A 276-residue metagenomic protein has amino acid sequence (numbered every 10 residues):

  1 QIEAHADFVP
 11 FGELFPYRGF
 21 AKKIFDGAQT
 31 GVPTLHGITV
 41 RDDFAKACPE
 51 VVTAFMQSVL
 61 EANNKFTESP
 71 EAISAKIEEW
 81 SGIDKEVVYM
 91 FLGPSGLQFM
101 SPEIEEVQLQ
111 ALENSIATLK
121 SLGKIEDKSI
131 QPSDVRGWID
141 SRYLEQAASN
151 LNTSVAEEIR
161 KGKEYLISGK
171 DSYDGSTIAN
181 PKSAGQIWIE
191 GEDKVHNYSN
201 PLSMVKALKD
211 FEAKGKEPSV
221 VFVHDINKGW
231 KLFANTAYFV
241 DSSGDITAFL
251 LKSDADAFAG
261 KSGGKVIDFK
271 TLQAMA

Functional and structural regions predicted by a protein language model:
Q1-W80, L202, K209-K216, V220-V221 (+1 more regions): Pocket-lining segment of extracytoplasmic ligand-binding domains
A47-E126: Secondary-structure end/capping motifs
K120-Y165: Conserved C-terminal helix/tail region of periplasmic/extracytoplasmic solute-binding proteins
D171-D174: Short cysteine-rich clusters marking metal-coordination/redox-active sites
P181-E190: Short cysteine/histidine-rich zinc-coordinating motifs and their immediately flanking basic loops
Q186, K206-A237, D268-A276: ADP-ribosyltransferase catalytic core
E192-M204: Beta-edge loop/turn motif
A234-I267: A short, solvent-exposed beta-edge/loop patch
